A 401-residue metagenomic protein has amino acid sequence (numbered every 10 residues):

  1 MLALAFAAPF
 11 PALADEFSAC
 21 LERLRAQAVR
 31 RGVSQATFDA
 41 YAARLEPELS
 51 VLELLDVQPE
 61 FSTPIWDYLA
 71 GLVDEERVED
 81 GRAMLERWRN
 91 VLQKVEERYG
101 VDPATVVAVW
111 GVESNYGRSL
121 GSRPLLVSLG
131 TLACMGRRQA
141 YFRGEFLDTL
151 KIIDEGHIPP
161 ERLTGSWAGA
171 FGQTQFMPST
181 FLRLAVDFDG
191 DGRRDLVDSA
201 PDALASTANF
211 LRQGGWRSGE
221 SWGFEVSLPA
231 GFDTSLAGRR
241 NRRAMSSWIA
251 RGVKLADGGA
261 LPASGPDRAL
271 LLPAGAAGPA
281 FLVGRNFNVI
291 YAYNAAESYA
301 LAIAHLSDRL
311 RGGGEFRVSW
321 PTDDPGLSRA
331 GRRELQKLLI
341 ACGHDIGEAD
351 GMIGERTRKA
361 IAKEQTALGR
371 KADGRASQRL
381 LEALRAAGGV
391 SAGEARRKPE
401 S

Functional and structural regions predicted by a protein language model:
M1-L2: N-terminal export leaders
A12-A14: Boundary at the C-terminal end of the N-terminal hydrophobic targeting segment
S18-L21, L52-E53: Intrinsically disordered, serine/threonine/proline
A28: Intrinsically disordered, low-complexity polar regions and short flexible loop motifs
V33-G265, G278-F281, V289-S307, R311-R329 (+2 more regions): Catalytic glycan-binding domains that act on GlcNAc-containing polysaccharides
E315-R317, R385-S401: Proline-rich, low-complexity linker regions of envelope-associated factors in Gram-negative bacteria
L327-R332, I340-L384: Short acidic, glycine/serine/threonine-rich helix-capping segments at coil-helix boundaries
